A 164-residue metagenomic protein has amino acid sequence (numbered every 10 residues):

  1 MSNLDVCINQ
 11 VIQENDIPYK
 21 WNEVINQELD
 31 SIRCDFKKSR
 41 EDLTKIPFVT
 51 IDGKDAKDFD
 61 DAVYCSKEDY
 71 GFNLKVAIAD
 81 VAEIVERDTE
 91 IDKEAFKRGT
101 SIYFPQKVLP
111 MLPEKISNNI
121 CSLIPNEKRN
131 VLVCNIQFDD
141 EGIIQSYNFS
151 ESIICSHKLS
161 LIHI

Functional and structural regions predicted by a protein language model:
M1-I78, A82-E127: Charge-lined substrate channels and their catalytic hotspots, especially those that engage the 3′ end of RNA
K67-D69, F138-I143: Short acidic-glycine loop/turn motifs at beta-strand connectors
N130: Conserved polymerase palm-domain catalytic core
Q145-Y147: Short beta-strand segments
F149-K158: Short, solvent-exposed aromatic-acidic interface loops
I162-I164: Conserved small/polar residues in nucleotide/adenosyl-binding loops
